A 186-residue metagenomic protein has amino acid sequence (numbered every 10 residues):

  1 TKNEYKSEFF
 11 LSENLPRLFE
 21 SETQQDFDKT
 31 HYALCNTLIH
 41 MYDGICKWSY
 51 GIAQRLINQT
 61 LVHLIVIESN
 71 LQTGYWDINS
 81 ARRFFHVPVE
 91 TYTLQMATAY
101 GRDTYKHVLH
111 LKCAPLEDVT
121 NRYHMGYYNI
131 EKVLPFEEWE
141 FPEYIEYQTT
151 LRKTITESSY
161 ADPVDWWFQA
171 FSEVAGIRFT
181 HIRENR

Functional and structural regions predicted by a protein language model:
T1-K47: Phosphate/adenylate-binding glycine loop and adjacent helical scaffold
I45-R186: C-terminal accessory module of base-excision DNA glycosylases/AP lyases that mediates lesion recognition and DNA
